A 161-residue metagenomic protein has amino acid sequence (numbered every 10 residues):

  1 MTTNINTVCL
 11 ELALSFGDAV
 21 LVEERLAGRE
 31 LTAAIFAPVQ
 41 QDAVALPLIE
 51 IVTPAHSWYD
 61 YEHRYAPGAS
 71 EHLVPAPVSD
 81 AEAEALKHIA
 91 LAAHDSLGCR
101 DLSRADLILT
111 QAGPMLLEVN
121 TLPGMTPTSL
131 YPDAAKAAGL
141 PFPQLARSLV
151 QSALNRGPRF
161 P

Functional and structural regions predicted by a protein language model:
M1-T3: Short acidic-hydrophobic, aromatic-tinged amphipathic segments that line or gate anion-handling sites
I5-E82, H88, M115: Phosphate-binding site of ATP-dependent enzymes
S79-P161: ATP-dependent carboxylate activation and anion-phosphoryl transfer catalytic cores that bind Mg-ATP to form
